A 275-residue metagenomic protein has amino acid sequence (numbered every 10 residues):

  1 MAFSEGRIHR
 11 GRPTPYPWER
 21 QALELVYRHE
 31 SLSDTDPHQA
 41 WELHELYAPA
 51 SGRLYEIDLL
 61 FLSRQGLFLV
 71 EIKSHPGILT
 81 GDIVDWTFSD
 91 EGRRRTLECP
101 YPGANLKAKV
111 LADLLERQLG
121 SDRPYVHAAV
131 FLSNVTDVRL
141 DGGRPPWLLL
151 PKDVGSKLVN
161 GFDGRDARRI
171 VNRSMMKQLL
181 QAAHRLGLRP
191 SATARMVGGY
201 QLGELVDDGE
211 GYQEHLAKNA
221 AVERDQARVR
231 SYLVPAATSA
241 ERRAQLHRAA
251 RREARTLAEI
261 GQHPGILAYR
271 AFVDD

Functional and structural regions predicted by a protein language model:
M1-L205: Intrinsically disordered, low-complexity Ser/Thr/Pro/Gly-rich regulatory segments
H44-A48, S74, A221, L233 (+1 more regions): Short, flexible loop/turn elements at secondary-structure junctions
L54-Y55, E210-G211, D275: Short, flexible loop/turn motifs enriched in small residues
A192-R224: ATP-binding glycine-rich phosphate-binding loop
G211-A258: ATP-binding glycine-rich loop module of kinase domains
I260-P264: Conserved N-lobe motifs of Hanks-type protein kinase catalytic domains, especially the short loop(s) flanking
A268-D275: Short beta-strand micro-motifs within the conserved protein kinase catalytic domain, predominantly in the N-lobe
